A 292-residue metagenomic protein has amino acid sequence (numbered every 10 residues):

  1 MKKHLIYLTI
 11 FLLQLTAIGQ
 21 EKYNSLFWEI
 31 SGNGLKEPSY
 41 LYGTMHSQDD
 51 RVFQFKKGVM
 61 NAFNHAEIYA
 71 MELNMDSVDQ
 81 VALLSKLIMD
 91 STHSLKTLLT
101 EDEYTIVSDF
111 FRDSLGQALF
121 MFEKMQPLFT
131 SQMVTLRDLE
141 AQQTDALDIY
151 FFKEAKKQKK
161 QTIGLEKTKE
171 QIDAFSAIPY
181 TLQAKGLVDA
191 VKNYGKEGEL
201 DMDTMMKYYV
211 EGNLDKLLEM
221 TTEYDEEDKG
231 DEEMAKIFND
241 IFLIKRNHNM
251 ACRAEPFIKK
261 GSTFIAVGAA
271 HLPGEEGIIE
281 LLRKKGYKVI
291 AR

Functional and structural regions predicted by a protein language model:
M1-W28: Bacterial Sec-dependent N-terminal signal peptides
L12, H46, A270-H271: Short, glycine/serine-rich, charged loops/turns that create anion-binding and catalytic segments at active sites
Q20, V52, T144, L243-N247: A conditional alpha-helix N-cap/helix-loop micro-motif detector
K22-N24, I149, H248: Residues that act as N-cap/strand-start positions at coil-to-secondary-structure junctions
E29-E233, F238: Structured, acidic catalytic/metal-binding patches in enzyme active sites
E232, K236-R292: A cross-kingdom marker for long, charged
